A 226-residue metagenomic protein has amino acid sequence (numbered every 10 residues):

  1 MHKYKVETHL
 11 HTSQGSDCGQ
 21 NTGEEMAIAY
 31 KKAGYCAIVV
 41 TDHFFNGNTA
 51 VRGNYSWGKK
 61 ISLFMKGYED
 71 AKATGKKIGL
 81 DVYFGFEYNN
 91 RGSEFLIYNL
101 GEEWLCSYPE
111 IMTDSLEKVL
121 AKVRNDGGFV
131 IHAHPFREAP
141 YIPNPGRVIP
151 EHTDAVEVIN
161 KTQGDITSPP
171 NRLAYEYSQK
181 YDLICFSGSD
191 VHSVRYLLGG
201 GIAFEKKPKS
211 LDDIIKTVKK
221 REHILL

Functional and structural regions predicted by a protein language model:
M1-T8, T12-S16, T22-I28, R91-S107 (+2 more regions): Charged catalytic cores and adjacent phosphate/nucleic-acid-binding surfaces used for phosphate/nucleic-acid chemistry
Y4-V6, A37, F129: Structural motif
T12-S13, C36-T41, F45-T49: Ser/Thr-glycine-rich phosphate-binding loops at phosphate-binding pockets of nucleotides, nucleotide cofactors
N21, K66, D114, S168-P169: Residue-level recognition of alpha-helix initiation/capping sites
E25-T41: Catalytic domains of carbohydrate-active enzymes, especially glycoside hydrolases
Y35, L80, Y181-L183: A short helix->loop->beta-strand "cap" motif at the edges of active sites that frequently abuts
A37-V39, Y83, I131, F186: A structural signal for isolated positions on well-ordered beta-strands in alpha/beta enzyme cores
F44-Q163, P208: Extended substrate/RNA-proximal surfaces in nucleic-acid metabolism proteins
